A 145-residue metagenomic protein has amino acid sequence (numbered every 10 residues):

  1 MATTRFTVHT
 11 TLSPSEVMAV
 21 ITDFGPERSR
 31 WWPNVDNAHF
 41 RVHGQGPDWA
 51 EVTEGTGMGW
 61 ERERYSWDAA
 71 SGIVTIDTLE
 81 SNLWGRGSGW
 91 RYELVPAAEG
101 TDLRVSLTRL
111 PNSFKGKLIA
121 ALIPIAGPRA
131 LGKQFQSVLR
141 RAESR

Functional and structural regions predicted by a protein language model:
M1-P47: Hydrophobic ligand-binding cavity/cleft-lining segments
A2-R5, G59-R64, G85-R91: Short, surface-exposed coil-to-beta transition loops
T11-S15, Q45, W67-G72, E93-D102: A short, structured loop/turn motif at beta-sheet edges
S13-E16, V20, A126-Q134: Short amphipathic alpha-helical segments
G25, G127, L131-E143: Short amphipathic alpha-helical signal-transduction/dimerization elements
S29, D36-N82, S137-R145: Glycine-rich portal/gate segments that line the openings of hydrophobic small-molecule binding cavities
D77-K133: Beta-strand/loop substructures that line and gate deep hydrophobic ligand-binding cavities in soluble
